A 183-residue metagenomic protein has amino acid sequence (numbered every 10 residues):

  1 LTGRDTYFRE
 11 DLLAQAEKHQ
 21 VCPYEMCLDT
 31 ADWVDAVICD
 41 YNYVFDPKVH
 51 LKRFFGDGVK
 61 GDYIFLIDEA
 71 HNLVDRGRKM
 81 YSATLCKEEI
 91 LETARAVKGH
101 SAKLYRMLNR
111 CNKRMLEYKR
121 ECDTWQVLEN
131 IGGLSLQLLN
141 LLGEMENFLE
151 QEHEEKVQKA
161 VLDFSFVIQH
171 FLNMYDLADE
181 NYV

Functional and structural regions predicted by a protein language model:
L1-H19, T30-A31, D35, K48-F65 (+1 more regions): Conserved coupling segment at the C-terminus of the helicase ATP-binding
C22: Short cysteine clusters
M26-L28: Membrane-proximal helix-turn-helix segments that form the acceptor-binding/catalytic region of lipid-linked
D35-Y41, F45: Extended, Lys/Arg-enriched charged tracts that mediate electrostatic binding to polyanionic substrates
